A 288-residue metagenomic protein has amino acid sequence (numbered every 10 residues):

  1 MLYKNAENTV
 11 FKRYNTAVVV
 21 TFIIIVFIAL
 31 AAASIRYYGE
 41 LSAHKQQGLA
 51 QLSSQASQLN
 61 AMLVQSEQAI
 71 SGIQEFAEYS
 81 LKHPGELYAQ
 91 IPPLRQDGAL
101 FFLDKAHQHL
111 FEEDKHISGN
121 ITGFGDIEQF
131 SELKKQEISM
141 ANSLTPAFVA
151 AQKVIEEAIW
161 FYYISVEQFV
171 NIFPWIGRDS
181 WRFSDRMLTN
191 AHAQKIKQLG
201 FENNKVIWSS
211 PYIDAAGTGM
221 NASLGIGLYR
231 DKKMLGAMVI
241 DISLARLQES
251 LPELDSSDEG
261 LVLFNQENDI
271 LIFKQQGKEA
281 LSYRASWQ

Functional and structural regions predicted by a protein language model:
M1-V10: Short, Lys/Arg-rich, polar N-terminal cytosolic tail immediately upstream of the first transmembrane signal-anchor
Y14-E132, E157: Juxtamembrane extracytoplasmic/periplasmic/luminal helical "stalk" adjacent to the first N-terminal
G72, Y163, L263-F264: Core hydrophobic beta-sheet residues of small sensory/regulatory alpha/beta domains, primarily PAS-family
K105-F111, S165-G177, E267-D269: GAF sensory/regulatory domain recognition with acknowledged cross-activation on helical regulatory dimers
F124-Q152, E157-Q168: A cross-kingdom signal targeting lumenal/periplasmic-facing segments of multi-pass membrane and secretory-pathway
A141-Q152, Y229, K233-A280, W287: Solvent-exposed, extracytoplasmic
Q152-I240: Extracytoplasmic/periplasmic ligand-binding sensor regions of membrane-associated signaling proteins
